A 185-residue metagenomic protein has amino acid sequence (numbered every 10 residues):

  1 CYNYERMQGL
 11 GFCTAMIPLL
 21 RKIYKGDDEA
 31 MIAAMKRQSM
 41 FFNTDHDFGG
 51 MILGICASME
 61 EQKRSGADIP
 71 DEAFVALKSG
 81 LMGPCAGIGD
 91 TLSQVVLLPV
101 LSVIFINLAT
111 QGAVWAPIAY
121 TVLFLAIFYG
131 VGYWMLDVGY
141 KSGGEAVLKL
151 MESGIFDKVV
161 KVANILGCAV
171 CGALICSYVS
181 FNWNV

Functional and structural regions predicted by a protein language model:
C1, C13, C56, C85 (+2 more regions): Generic recognition of cysteine residues
C1-P70: Soluble N-terminal domains of membrane-associated systems
Y2-T14, L81-L97, L125-V131: Alpha-helical transmembrane segments of integral membrane proteins, especially early/N-terminal helices
K22-K25, K36, K63, K78 (+3 more regions): Context-gated lysine
K36-R37, F41, A73-A86, K149-S153: Cytosolic juxtamembrane amphipathic/interface segments immediately preceding and feeding into a transmembrane helix
D68-F74, F181-V185: Hydrophobic alpha-helical transmembrane segments and immediately flanking/interface helices in integral membrane
E72-I106, L166-G167: Transmembrane alpha-helical segments and their cytosolic interface motifs in multi-pass membrane proteins
V96-V100, I104-V185: Membrane-embedded alpha-helical modules
